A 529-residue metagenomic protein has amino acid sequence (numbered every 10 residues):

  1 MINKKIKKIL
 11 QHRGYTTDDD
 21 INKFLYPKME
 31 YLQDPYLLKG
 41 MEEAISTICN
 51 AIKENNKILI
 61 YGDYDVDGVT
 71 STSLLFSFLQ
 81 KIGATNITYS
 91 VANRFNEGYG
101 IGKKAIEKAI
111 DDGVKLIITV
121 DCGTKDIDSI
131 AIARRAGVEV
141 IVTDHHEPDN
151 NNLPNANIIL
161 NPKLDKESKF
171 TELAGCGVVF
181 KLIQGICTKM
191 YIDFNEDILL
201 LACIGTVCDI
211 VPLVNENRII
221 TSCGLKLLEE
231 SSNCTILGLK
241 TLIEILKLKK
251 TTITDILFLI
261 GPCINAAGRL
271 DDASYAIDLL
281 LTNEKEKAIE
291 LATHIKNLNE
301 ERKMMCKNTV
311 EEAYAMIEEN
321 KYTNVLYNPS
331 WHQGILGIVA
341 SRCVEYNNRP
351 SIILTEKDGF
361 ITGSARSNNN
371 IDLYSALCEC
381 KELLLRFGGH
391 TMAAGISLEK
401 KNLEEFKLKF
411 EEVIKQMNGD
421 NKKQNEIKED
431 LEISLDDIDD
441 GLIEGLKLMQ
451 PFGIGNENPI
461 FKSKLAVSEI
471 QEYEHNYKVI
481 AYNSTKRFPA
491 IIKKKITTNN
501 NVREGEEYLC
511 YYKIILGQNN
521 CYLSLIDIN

Functional and structural regions predicted by a protein language model:
I2-L116, A136-G137, N155, C187-E405 (+3 more regions): Hydrophobic helix-and-loop "lid/oligomerization" segment in the mid-to-C-terminal part of catalytic domains
E54-N56, K287-L291, N297-Y327, E379-N529: Mid-to-C-terminal polyanion-binding domains and interfaces
D63-D65, D144, Y512: Active-site glycine-centered loops adjacent to acidic/histidine catalytic or metal-binding residues that shape
F95-N96, C122-K125, Q518: Acidic, metal-coordinating catalytic cores used for nucleic-acid/nucleotide bond scission and strand-transfer chemistry
G100-G102, D128-R134, Y511: Metal-dependent catalytic neighborhoods of phosphoester/phosphodiester hydrolases
E107-E172, F180-T188, D197, V214: Active-site cavity-forming subdomains of large catalytic enzyme subunits
I127, L173-C176, F180, R218-S222 (+1 more regions): Amphipathic alpha-helical transducer elements in NTP-driven molecular machines
H145-H146, H332, H390, N476: Histidine-centered active-site/metal-ligand motif
